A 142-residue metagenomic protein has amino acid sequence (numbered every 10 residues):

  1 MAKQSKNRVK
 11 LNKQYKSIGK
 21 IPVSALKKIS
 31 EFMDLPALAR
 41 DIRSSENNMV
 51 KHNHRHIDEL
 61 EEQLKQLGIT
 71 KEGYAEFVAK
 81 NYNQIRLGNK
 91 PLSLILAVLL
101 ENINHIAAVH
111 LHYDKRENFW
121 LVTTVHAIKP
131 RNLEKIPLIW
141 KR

Functional and structural regions predicted by a protein language model:
M1-R142: Ribonuclease/tRNase effector modules and their secretory precursors
